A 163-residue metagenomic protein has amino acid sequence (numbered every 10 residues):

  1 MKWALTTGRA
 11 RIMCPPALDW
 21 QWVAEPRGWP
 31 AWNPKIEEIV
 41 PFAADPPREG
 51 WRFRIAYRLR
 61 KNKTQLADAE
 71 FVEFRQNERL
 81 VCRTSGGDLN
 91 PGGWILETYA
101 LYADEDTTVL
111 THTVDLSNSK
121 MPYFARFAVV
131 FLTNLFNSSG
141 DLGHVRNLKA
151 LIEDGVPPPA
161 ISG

Functional and structural regions predicted by a protein language model:
M1-R48, G163: Hydrophobic ligand-binding cavity/cleft-lining segments
L5-T7, T64-A69, G92-E97: Short, surface-exposed coil-to-beta transition loops
R9-M13, V40, E70, A100 (+1 more regions): Generic structural detector for well-ordered beta-strands
W22, W32, T64, N90-W94 (+1 more regions): Alpha-helix N-cap/helix-start motif
V40-N90, V109, L142-G163: Glycine-rich portal/gate segments that line the openings of hydrophobic small-molecule binding cavities
T84-L142, P159-I161: Beta-strand/loop substructures that line and gate deep hydrophobic ligand-binding cavities in soluble
